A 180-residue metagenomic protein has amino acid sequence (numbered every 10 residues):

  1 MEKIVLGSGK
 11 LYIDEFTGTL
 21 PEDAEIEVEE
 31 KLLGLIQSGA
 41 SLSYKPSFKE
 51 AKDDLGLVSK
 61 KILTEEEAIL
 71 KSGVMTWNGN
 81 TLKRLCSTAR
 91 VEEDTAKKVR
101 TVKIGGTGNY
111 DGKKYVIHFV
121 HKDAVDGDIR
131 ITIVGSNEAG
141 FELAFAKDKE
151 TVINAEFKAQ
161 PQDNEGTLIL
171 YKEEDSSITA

Functional and structural regions predicted by a protein language model:
M1-L82, G135-V152: Solvent-exposed edge beta-strands and adjacent loop segments that serve as assembly or binding interfaces
E27, K31-S41, K45, W77-K83 (+3 more regions): Surface-exposed, low-hydrophobicity beta-strand/loop segments enriched in small/polar/acidic residues
I62, E92-D94, I153, S177: Solvent-exposed, non-transmembrane amphipathic alpha-helical segments
G127-A180: Mixed-charge, glycine-accented linear interaction segment located at domain edges/termini
